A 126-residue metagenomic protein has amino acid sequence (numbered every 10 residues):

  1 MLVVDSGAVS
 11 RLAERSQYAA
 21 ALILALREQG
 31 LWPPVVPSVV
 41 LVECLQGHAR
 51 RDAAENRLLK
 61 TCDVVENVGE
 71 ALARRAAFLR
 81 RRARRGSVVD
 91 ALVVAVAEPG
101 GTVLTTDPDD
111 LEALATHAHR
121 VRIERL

Functional and structural regions predicted by a protein language model:
M1-V35, L45-D63, E124-L126: Short, well-structured N-terminal submotif of metal-dependent ribonuclease cores
A8-V9, V40, L72, L92-V93 (+1 more regions): Alpha-helix capping/helix-boundary segments
R11-E14, V42-E43, R80-R84: Short, flexible loop segments at the rims of nucleotide/cofactor-binding pockets, characterized by
V36, N67, V88, T105-T106: Short beta-strand scaffold positions
E43-C44, R75, A113-L114: Phosphate- and divalent-cation-binding pockets in alpha/beta enzyme and binding domains that engage nucleotide-derived
C44, S87-T102: Acidic, metal-associated active-site segment
T61-R82, P108: Acidic catalytic patch
E98-L126: Acidic, PIN/NYN-like endoribonuclease modules and their adjacent C-terminal/linker elements
